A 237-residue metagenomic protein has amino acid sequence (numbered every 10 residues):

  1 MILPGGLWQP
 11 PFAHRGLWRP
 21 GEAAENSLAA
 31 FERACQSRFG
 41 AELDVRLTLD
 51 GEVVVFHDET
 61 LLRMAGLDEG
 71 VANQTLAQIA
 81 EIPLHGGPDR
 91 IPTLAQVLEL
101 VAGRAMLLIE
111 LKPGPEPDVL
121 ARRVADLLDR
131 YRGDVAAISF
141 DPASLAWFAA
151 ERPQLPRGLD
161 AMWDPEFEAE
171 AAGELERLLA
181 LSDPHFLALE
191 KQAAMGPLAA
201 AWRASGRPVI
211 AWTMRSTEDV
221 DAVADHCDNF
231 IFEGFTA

Functional and structural regions predicted by a protein language model:
M1-A237: Phosphate-group recognition and catalysis centered on beta-loop-alpha active-site segments
